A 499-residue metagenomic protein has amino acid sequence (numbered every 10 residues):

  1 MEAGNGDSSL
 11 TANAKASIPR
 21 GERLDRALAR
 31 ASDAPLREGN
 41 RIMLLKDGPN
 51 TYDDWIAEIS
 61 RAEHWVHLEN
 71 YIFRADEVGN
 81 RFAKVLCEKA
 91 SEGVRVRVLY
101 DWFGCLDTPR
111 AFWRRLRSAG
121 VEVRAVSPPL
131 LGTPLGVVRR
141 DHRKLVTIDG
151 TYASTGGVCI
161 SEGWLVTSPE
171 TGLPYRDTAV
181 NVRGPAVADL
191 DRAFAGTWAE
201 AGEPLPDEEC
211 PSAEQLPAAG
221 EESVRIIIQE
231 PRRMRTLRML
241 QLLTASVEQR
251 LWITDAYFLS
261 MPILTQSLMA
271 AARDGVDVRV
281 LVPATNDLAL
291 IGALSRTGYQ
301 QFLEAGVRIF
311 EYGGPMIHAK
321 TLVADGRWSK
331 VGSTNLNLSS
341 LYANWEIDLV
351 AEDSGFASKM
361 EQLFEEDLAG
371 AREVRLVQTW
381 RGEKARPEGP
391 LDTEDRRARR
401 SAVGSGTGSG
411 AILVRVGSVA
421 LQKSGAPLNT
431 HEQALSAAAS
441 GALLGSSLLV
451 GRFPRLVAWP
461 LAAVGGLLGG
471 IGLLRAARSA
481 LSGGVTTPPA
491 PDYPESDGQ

Functional and structural regions predicted by a protein language model:
E2-R452, P460-A463, L467, E495-Q499: Charged, low-complexity intrinsically disordered terminal segments
L467-T487: Membrane-helix interfacial anchor on the cytosolic side
P488-E495: Membrane-cytosol interface motif
